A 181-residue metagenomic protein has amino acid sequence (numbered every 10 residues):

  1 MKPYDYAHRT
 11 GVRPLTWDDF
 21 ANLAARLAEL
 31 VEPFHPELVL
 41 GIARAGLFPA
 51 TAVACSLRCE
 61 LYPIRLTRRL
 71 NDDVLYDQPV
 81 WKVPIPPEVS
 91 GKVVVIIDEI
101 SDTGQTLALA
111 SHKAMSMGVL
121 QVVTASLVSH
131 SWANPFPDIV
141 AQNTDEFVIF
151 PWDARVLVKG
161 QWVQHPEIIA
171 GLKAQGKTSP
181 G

Functional and structural regions predicted by a protein language model:
M1-G181: PRPP-associated nucleotide enzymes
